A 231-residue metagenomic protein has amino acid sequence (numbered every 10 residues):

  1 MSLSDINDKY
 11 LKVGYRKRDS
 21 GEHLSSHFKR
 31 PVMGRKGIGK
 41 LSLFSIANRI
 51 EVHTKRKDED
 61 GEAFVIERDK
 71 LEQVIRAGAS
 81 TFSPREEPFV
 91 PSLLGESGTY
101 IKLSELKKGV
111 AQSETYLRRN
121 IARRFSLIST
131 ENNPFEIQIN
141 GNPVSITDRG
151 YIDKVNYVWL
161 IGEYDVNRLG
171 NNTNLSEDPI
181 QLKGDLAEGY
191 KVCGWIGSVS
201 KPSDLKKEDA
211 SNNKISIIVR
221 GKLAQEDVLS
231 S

Functional and structural regions predicted by a protein language model:
M1, K40, V110-Y116, L229: Ordered, soluble secondary-structure elements with a strong preference for glycine-centered loop motifs and nearby
M1-K102: GHKL (Bergerat-fold) ATPase N-terminal catalytic module, capturing the glycine-rich phosphate-binding loop and acidic
L3-S4, E59-E62, A111-Q112, T147 (+1 more regions): Switch/connector loops and helix/strand junctions flanking conserved nucleotide-binding motifs in nucleotide-processing
R18-S25, T130, K201-L205: Active-site phosphate-binding and catalytic loops of NTP-dependent enzymes
F44-R49, F125-E136, D209-N213: A short, compositionally biased
H53, S104-K108, R220: Solvent-exposed residues in well-ordered beta-strands and their adjoining turns, especially edge/terminal strands
I75-S145: ATP-binding catalytic core of ATPases
F135-S231: GHKL/Bergerat-fold ATPase module in large chromosome/replication-associated machines
